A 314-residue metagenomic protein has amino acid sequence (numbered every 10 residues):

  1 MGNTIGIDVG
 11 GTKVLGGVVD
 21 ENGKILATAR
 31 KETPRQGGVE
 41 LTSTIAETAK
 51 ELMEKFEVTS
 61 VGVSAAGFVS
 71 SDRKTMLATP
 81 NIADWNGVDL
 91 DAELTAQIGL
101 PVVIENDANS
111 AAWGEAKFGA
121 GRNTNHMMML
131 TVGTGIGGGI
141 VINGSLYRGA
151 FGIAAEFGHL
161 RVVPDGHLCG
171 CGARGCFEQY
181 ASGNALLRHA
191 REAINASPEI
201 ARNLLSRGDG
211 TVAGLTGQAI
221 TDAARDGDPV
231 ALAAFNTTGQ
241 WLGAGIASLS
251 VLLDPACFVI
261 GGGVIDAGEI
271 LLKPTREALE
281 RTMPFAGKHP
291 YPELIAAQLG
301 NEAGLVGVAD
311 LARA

Functional and structural regions predicted by a protein language model:
M1-S60, V69-T75, A92-L100, K117-T124 (+3 more regions): ATP-binding/phosphotransfer module of carbohydrate and carboxylate kinases, centering on a glycine-rich
D8, G62-A66, M128-G135, G139-V141: Short beta-strand segments
A29-K31, P80, A150: Short hydrophobic alpha-helix segments
E32-P34, D84, A154-E156: A short acidic/small-residue loop/turn micro-motif
T75-G87: A charged helix-plus-loop insertion that forms the helical arch/lid used to bind and gate nucleic-acid substrates
V102-N106: General beta-strand structural signal in soluble alpha/beta enzymes
A111-K117, G138-I140, H159-L160: Adenylate-forming
I140-E156: Short, charged low-complexity linear segments at domain edges
